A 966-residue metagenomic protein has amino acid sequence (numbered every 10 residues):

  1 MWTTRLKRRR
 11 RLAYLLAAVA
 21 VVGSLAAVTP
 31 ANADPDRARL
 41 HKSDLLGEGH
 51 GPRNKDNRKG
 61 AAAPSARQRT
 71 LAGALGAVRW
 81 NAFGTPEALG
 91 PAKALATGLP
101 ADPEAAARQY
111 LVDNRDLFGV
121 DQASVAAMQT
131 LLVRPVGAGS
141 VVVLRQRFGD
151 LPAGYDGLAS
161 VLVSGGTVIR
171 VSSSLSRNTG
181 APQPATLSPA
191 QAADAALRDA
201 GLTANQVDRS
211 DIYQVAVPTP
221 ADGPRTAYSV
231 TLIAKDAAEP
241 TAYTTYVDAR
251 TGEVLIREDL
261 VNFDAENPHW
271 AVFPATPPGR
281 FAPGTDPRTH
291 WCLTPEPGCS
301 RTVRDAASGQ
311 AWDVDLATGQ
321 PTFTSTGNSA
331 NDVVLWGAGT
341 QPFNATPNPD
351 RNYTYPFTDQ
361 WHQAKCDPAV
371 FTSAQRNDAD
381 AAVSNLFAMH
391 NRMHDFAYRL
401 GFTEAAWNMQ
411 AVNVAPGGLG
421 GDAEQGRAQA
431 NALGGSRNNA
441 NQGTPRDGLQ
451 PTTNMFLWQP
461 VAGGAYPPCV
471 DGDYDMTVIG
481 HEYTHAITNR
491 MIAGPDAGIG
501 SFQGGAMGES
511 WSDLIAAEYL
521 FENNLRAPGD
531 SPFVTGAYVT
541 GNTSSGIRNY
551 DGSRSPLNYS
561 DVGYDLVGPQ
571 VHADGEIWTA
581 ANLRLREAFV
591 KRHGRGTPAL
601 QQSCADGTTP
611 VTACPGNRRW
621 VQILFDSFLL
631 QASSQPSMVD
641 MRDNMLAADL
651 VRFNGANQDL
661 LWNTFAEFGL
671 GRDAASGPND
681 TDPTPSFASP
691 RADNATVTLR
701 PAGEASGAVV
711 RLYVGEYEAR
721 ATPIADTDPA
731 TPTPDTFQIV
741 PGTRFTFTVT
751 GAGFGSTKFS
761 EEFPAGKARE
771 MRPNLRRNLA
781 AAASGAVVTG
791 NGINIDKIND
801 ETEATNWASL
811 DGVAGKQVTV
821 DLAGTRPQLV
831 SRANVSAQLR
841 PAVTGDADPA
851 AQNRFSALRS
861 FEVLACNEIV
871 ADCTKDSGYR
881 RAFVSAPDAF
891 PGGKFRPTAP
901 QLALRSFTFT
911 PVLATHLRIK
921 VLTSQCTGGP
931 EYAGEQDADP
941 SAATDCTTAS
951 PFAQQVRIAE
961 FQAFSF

Functional and structural regions predicted by a protein language model:
W2-A33: Secretory targeting and sorting signals
D34-D286, H290-L293, F396-N454: Segments that shape or occlude catalytic/ligand-binding pockets
D36-R39, Q68-R69, R209, P218-R225 (+5 more regions): Extracellular zinc-dependent metalloprotease catalytic-domain scaffold
A695-G703, P773: A short, amphipathic beta-strand motif
A702-A725: Short, ordered, surface-exposed loop/turn motifs in non-cytosolic proteins
P741-G753: A short, solvent-exposed beta-strand micro-motif common in secreted/extracellular proteins
A752-R777, G929: Structured interaction patches on ligand/partner-binding surfaces of diverse proteins
T802-S877, A899-F966: Aromatic, loop-rich ligand-recognition surfaces of beta-strand-rich domains
